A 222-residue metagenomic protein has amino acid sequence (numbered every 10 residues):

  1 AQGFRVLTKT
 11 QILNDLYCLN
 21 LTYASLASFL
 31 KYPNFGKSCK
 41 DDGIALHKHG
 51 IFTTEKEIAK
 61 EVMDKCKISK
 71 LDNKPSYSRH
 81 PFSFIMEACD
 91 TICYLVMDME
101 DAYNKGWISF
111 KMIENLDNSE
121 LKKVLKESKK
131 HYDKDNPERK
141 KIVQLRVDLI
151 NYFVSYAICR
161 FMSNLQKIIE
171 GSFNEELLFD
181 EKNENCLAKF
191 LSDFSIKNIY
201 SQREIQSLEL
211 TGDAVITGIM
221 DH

Functional and structural regions predicted by a protein language model:
A1-V143, V154: Sequence-structural signature of the catalytic-core scaffold of metal-dependent phosphohydrolases that act on
V6, S28, Y32, E61-K65 (+5 more regions): Residues that form generic nucleotide/phosphate-binding pockets
T22-L26, E55-A59, N118, V147 (+6 more regions): Alpha-helix initiation and N-capping motif
Y77-A88, I142-R146, I150, N183-L187 (+2 more regions): Secondary-structure capping and boundary motifs in well-ordered enzyme cores
F84, A88-T91, L149, F153-Y156 (+4 more regions): Charged, amphipathic alpha-helical oligomerization/scaffolding segments
Y94-M97, D101, C159, Q166 (+1 more regions): Charged/polar positions within long, soluble alpha-helices
K134-E181: Long amphipathic alpha-helical segments with strong coiled-coil/leucine-zipper propensity
S163-H222: Substrate-recognition/cap regions that form aromatic- and gly/pro-loop-enriched pockets for small-molecule ligands
